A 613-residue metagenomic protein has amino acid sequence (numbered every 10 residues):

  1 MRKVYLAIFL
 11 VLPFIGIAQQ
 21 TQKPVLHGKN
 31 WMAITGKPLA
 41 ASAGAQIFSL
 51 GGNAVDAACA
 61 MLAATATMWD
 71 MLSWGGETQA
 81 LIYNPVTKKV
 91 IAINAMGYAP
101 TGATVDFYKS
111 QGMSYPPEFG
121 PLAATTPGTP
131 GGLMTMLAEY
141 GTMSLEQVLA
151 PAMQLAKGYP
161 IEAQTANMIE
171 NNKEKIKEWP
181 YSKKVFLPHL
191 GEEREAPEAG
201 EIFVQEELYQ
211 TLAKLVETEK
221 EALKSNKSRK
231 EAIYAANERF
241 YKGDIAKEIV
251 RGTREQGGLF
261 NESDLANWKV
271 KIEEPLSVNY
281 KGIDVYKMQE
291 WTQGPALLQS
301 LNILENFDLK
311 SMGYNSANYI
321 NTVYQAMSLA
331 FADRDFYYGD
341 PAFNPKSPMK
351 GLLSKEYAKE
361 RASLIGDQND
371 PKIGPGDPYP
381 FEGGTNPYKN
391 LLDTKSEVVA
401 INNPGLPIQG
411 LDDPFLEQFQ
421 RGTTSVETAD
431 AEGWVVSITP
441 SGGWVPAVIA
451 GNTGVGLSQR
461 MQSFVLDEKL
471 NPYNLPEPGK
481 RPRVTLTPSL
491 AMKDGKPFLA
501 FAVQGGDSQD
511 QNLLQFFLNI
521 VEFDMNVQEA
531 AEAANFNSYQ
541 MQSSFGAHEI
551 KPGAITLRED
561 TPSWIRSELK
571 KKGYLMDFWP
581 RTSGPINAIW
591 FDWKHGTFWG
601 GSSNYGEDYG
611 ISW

Functional and structural regions predicted by a protein language model:
M1-Q20: Bacterial Sec-dependent N-terminal signal peptides
Q19-S42, Q46, L50-A235, F240-T292 (+1 more regions): Noncatalytic scaffold domains of N-terminal-nucleophile
T67-A92, K109, R251, Q256-N261 (+7 more regions): Active-site rim segments in enzyme catalytic domains, especially the processed small/beta chain of N-terminal
M71, L122-A123, G200, P275 (+4 more regions): Short Gly/Pro-enriched turn/cap motifs at secondary-structure boundaries
L259-K281, A362, D367-E417, L457-L486 (+1 more regions): Active-site Gly/Thr loop motif
G294-K310, A491-L499, G506-A531: M16/insulysin-pitrilysin zinc metalloprotease superfamily fold
L309-S441, P580: Internal maturation/activation junctions in enzymes
E432, G479-R481, L513-L514, E522-R581: Extended C-terminal subregions enriched in glycine
